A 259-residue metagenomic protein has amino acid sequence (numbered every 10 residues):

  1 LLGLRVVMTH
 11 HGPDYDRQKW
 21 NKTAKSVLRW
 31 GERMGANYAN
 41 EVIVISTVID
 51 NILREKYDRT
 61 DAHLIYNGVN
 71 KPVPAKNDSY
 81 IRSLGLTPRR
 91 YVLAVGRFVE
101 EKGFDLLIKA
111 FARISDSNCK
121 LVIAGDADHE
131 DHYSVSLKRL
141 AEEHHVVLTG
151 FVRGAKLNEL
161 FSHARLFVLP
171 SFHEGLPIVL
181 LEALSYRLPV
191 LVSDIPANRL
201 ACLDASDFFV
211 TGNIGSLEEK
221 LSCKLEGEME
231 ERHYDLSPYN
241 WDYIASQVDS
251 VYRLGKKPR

Functional and structural regions predicted by a protein language model:
K25-V42: Membrane-proximal helix-turn-helix segments that form the acceptor-binding/catalytic region of lipid-linked
V48, G68: Carbohydrate-associated surface elements
I81, G85-K102, I108-A112, V122: Conserved donor-binding/catalytic core segment of Leloir-type glycosyltransferases
S134-A155: Nucleotide-activated donor-binding/catalytic signature segment of Leloir-type glycosyltransferases, i.e., the conserved
F151-V152, E159-A164: Short alpha-helical donor nucleotide-sugar binding micro-motif in glycosyltransferases
F172: Aromatic "clamp/platform" in nucleotide-sugar-dependent glycosyltransferases that forms part of the donor/acceptor
S185, P189-V192: Short hydrophobic beta-strand element within catalytic cores of glycosyltransferases and related nucleotide-activated
S206-G215, S222-E226: Conserved acidic donor-binding segment of nucleotide-sugar-dependent glycosyltransferases
